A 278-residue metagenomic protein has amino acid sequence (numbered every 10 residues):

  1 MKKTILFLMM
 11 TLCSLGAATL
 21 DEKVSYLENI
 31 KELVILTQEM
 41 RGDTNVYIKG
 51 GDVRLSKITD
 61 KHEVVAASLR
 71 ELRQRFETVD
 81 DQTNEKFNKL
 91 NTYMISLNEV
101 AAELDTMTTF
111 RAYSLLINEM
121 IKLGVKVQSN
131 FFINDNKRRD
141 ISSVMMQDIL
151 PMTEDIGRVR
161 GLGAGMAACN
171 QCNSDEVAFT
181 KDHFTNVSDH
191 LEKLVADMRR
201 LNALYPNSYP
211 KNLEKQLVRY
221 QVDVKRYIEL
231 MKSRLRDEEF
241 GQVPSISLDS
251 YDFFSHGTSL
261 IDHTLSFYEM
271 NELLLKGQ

Functional and structural regions predicted by a protein language model:
K3-C13: Sec-dependent N-terminal signal peptides
A17-Q278: Hydrophobic alpha-helical segments
